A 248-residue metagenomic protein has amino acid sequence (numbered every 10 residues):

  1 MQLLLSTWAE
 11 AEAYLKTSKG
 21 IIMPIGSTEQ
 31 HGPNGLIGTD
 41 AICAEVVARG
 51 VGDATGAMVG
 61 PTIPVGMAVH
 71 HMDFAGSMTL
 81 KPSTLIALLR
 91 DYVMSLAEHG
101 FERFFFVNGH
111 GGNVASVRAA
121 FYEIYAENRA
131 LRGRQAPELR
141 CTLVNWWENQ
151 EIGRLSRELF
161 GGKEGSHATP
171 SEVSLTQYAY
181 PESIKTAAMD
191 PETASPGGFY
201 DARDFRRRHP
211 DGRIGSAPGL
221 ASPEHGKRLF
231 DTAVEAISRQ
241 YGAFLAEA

Functional and structural regions predicted by a protein language model:
M1-R103, G109-A248: Extended, histidine- and acidic-residue-enriched regions that form the cofactor-binding/catalytic faces
